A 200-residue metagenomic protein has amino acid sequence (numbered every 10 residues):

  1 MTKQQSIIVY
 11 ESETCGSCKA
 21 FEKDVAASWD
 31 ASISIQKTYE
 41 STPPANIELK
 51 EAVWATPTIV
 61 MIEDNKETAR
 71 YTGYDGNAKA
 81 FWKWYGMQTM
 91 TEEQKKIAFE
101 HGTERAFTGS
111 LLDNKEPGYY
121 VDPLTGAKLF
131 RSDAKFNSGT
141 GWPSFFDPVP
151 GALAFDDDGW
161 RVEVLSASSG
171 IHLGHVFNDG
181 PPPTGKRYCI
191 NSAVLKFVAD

Functional and structural regions predicted by a protein language model:
M1-Q5, P44-L49: A short beta-strand-turn-helix
M1-S32, L111-F130: Local sequence-structure signature of Cys/Sec-based thiol-disulfide redox active-site neighborhoods
E13-S17, S41-P43, E67, G76 (+4 more regions): Solvent-exposed loop/turn segments at secondary-structure junctions within structured extracellular/periplasmic domains
G16-S41, E48-T56: Conserved segment of the thioredoxin-like fold in thiol-based oxidoreductases
L49-M61, A78, W160-V162: Structural micro-motif
M61-M87: Non-catalytic, surface beta->alpha helical segment in thiol-disulfide oxidoreductase systems
T89-D200: A short Gly-Trp-Pro
